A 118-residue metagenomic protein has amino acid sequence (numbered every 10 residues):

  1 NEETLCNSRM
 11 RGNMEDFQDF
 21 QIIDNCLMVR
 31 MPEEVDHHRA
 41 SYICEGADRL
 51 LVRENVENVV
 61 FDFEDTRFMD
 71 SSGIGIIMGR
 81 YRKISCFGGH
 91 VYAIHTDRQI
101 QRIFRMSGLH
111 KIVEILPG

Functional and structural regions predicted by a protein language model:
E2-R30: Short beta-strand/loop segment at the start of cytosolic alpha/beta domains
E34-I112: Amphipathic alpha-helical interaction surfaces in cytosolic regulatory modules
E114-G118: Short acidic-hydrophobic, aromatic-tinged amphipathic segments that line or gate anion-handling sites
